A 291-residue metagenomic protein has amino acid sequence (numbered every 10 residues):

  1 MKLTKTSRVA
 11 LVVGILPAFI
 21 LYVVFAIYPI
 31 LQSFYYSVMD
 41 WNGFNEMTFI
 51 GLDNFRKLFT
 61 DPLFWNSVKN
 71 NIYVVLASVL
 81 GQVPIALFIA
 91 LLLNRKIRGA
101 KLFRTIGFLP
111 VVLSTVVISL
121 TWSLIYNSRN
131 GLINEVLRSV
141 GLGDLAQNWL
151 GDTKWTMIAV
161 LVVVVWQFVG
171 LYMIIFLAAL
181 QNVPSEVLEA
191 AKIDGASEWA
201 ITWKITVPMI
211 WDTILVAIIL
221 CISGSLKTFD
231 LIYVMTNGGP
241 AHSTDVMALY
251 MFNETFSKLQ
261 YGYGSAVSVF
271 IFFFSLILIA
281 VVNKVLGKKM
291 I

Functional and structural regions predicted by a protein language model:
K2-I291: A structural signal for multi-pass alpha-helical bundles of membrane permease subunits that mediate small-molecule
